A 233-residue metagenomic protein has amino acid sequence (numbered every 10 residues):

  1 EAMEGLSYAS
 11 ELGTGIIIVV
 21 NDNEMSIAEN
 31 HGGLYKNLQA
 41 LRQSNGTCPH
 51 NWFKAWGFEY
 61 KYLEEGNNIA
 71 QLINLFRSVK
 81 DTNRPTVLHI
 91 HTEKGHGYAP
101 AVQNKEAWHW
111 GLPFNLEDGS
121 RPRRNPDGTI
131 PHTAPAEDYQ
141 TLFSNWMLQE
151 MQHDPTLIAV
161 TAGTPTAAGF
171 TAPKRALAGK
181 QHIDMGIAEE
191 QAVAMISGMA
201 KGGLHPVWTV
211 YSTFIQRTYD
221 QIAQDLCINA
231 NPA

Functional and structural regions predicted by a protein language model:
E1-V79, M199, L204-V207, Q221-A233: Thiamine diphosphate
F58-L75, D81-H89, E93-A233: Thiamine diphosphate
